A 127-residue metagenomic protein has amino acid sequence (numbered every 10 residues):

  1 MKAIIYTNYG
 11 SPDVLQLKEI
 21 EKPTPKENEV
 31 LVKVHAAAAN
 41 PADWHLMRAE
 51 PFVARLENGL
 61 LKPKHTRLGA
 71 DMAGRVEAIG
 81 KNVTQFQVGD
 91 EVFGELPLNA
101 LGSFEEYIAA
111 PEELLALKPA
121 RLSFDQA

Functional and structural regions predicted by a protein language model:
M1-K2: Extreme N-terminal starter segment of soluble prokaryotic enzymes
S11-L17, P41-A42: Short N-terminal binding/cap micro-motifs at the start of the first secondary-structure element
K18, D90, E105-E106: Extracytoplasmic/periplasmic beta-strand context in beta-sandwich domains, especially the cupredoxin/COX2 CuA-binding
E21-A38, F52-N99: Glycine-rich beta-strand-centered segment in the early N-terminal region that forms part of a ligand/cofactor-binding
W44-A54: Short Gly/aromatic-enriched secondary-structure transition segments
N99-E112: A structural motif shared across PLP-dependent enzymes of the aminotransferase-like
A116-L117: Nucleotide phosphate-binding site architecture
A120-A127: A glycine-rich, Thr/Ser-enriched phosphate-binding loop motif common to dinucleotide/cofactor-binding enzymes
